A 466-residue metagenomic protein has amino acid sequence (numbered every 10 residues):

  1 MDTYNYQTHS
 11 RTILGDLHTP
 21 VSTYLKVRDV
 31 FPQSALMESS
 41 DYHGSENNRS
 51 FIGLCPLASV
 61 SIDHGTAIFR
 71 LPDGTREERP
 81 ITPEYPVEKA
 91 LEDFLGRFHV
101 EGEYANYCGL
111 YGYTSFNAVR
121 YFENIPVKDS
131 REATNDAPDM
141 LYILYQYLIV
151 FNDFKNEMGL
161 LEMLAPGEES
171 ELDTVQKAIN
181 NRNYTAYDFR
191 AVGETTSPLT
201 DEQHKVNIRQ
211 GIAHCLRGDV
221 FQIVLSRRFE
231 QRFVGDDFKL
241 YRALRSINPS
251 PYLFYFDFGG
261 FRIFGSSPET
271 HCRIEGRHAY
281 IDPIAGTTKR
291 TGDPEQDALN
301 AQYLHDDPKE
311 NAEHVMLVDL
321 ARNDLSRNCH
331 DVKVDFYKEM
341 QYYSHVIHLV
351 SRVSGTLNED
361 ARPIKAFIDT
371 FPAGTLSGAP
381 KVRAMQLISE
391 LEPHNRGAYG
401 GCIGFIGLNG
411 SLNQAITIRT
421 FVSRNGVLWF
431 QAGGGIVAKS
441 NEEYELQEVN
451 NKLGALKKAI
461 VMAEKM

Functional and structural regions predicted by a protein language model:
M1-M466: Extended alpha-helical targeting/anchoring segments, especially N-terminal organellar/secretory targeting helices
